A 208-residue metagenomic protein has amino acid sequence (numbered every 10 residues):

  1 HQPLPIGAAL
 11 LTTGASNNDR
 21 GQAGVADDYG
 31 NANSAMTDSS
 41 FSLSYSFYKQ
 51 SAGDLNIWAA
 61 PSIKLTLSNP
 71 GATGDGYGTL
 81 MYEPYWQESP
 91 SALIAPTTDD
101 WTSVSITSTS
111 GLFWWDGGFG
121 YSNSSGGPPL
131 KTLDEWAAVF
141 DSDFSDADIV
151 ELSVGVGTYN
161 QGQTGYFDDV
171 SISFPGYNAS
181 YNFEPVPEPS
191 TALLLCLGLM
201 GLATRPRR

Functional and structural regions predicted by a protein language model:
H1-Q22: Short carbohydrate-recognition loop motifs
I6, D38-S44, W58-K64, I149-S153 (+1 more regions): Extracellular structured ligand-interaction cores
T13, F47-K49, L67-N69, V156-T158 (+1 more regions): Short beta-strand segments enriched in hydrophobic/aromatic residues within well-folded beta-rich domains
D27-L43, D143: Extracellular/lumenal carbohydrate-interaction signature centered on repeated Trp-anchored short motifs
Y48-K131: Extracellular ligand-binding interfaces
D100-P185: Terminal, low-complexity interaction segments
S190-R208: C-terminal cell-surface anchoring/sorting signal
